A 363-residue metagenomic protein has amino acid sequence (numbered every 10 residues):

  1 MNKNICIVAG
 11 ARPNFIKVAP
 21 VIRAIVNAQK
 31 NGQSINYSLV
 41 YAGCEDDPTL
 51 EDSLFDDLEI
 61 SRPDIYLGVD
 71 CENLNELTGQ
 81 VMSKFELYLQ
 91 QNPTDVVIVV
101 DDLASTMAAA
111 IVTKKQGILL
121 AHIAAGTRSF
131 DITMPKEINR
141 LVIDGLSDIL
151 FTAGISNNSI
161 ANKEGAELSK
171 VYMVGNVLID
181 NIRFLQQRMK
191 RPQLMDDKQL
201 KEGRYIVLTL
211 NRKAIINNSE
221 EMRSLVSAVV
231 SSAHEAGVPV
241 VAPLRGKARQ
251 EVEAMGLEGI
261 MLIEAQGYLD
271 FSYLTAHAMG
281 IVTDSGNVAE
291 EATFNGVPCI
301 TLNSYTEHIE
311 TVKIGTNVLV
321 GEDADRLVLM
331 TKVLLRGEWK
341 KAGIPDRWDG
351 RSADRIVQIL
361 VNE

Functional and structural regions predicted by a protein language model:
N4-A9, F15-V26, K30, L54 (+1 more regions): Active-site and donor-binding regions of nucleotide-sugar-utilizing enzymes
Y37-C44, P239-R245: Short internal beta-strands
C44-S61: N-terminal beta-loop-helix "entrance" segment that forms/cooperates in small-molecule cofactor or anionic ligand
C44-T49, G68, L146-E220, V320: A nucleotide-sugar donor-handling region in carbohydrate enzymes
D52-L54, K190-H277: Donor-nucleotide binding loops and adjacent catalytic segments primarily of GT-B fold Leloir glycosyltransferases
F85, L89, Y273-A278: Short alpha-helical donor nucleotide-sugar binding micro-motif in glycosyltransferases
V99-V100, I111, H122-I123, L150 (+1 more regions): A donor-sugar binding/catalytic signature common to diverse glycosyltransferases and related nucleotide-sugar
S156, V318-E363: Leloir-type glycosyltransferase catalytic cores
